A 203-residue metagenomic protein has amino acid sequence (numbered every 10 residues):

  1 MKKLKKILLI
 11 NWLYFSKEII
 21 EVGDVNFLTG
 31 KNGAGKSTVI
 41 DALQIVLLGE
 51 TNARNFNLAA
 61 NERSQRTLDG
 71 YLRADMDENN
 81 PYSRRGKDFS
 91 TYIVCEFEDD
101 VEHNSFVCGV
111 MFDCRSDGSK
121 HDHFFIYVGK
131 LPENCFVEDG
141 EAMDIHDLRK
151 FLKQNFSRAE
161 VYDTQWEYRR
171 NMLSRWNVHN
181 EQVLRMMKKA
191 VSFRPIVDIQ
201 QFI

Functional and structural regions predicted by a protein language model:
M1-E141: Extreme N-terminal "head/tail" segments of very large remodeling/mechanoenzyme assemblies
V101-F202: Extended, charged alpha-helical "arm/stalk" segments used for dimerization and assembly in large NTPase-driven machines
